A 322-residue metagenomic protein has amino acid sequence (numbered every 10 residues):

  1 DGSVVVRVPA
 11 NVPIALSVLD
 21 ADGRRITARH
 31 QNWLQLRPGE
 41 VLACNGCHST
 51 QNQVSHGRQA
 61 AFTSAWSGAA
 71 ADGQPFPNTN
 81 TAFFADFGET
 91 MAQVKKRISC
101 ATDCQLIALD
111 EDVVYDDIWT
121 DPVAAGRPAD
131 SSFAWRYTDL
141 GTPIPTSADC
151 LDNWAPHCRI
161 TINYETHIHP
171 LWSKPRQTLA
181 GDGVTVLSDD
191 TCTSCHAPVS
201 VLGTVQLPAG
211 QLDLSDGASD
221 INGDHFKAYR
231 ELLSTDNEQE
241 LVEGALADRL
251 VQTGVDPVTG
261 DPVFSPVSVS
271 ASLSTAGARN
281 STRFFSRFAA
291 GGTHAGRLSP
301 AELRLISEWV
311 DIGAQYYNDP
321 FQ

Functional and structural regions predicted by a protein language model:
S3-R7: Short, surface-exposed beta-strand/beta-hairpin micro-motifs centered on an aromatic residue
N11-P13, L19-R24, Q31, P38-V41 (+1 more regions): Aromatic- and Gly/Pro-enriched helix-to-coil junctions and flexible linker segments
